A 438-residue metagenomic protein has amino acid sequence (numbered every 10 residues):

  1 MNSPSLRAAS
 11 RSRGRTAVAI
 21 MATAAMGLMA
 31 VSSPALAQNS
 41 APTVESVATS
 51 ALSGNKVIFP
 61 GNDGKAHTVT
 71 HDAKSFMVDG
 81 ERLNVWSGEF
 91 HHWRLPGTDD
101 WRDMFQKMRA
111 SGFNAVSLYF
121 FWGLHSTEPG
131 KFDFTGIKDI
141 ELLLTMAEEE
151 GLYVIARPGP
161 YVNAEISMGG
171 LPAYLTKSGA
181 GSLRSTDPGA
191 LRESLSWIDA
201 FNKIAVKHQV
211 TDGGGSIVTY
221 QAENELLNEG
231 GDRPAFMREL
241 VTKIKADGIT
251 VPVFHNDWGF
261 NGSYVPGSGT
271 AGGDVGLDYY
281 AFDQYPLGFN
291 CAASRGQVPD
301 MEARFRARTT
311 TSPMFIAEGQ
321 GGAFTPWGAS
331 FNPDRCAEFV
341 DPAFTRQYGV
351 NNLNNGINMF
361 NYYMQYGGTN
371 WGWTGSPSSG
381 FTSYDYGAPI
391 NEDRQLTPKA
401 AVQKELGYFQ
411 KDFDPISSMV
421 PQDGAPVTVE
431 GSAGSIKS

Functional and structural regions predicted by a protein language model:
M26-A35: C-terminal segment of classical bacterial N-terminal signal peptides
Q38-A115, T145: N-terminal carbohydrate-binding accessory modules
W86-G97, F121-K138, T176-L195, Q221-R233 (+3 more regions): The substrate-binding groove and active-site-proximal loops of carbohydrate-active enzymes, especially glycoside
D100-M168, V241-A246: Aromatic-lined substrate-binding rim segments of carbohydrate-active enzymes
G130-K138, E149, P160-S185, R192 (+5 more regions): Aromatic- and acidic-residue-enriched segments that line the glycan-binding/catalytic groove of carbohydrate-active
G136-A156, G179-I217, K243: An active-site-proximal structural segment forming one wall of the substrate-binding cleft that immediately precedes
L191-A205, G213-A222, L227-N228, R233-I244 (+4 more regions): Carbohydrate-binding surfaces of carbohydrate-active enzymes
V265-G328, Y348-G349, I390: Glycoside hydrolase catalytic-domain groove-lining segments
